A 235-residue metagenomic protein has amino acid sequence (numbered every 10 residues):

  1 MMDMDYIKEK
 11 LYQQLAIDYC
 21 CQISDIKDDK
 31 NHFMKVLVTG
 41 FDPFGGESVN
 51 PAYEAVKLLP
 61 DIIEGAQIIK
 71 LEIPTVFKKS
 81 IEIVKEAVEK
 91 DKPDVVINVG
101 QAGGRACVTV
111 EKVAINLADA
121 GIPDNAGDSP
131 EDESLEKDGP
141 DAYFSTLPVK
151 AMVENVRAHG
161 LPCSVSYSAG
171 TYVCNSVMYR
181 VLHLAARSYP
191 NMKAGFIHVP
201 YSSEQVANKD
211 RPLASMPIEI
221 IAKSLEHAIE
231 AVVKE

Functional and structural regions predicted by a protein language model:
M2-M4: Extreme N-terminal basic, low-complexity initiation segments that serve as generic localization/processing leaders
L11, D29-A169, L182-N191, R211-E235: N-terminal catalytic or cofactor-binding beta/alpha core of small enzyme domains
C20-C21: Cysteine-centered motifs
Y172: Conserved TIR/SEFIR loop-to-helix hotspot centered on a Trp-containing motif with a nearby acidic residue
N175-L182: Hydrophobic, aromatic-enriched interface-forming segments
H198-E204: An accessory alpha-helical subdomain
